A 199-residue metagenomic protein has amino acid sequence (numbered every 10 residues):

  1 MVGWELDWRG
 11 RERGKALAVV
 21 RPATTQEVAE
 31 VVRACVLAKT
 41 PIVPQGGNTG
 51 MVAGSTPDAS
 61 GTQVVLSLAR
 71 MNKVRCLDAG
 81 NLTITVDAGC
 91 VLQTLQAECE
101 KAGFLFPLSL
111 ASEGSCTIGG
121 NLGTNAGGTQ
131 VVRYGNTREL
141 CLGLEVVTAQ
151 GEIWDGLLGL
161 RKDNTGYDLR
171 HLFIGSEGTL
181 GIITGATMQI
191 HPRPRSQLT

Functional and structural regions predicted by a protein language model:
M1-R33, G50-L82, A111, Q189: N-terminal flexible segment immediately upstream of the FAD-binding catalytic core in FAD-dependent oxidoreductases
V31, A38, L95: Aromatic/hydrophobic pocket-lining residues that form π-stacking "cages" and hydrophobic walls in ligand
L37-T40, G103-L105: A common structural junction motif
I42-P44, L108: ATP-grasp fold ATP-binding core
Q45-T49: Glycine-rich beta-strand-to-loop/alpha-helix junction loops that act as flexible
K73-L77, L82-T199: FAD-binding subdomain of flavoenzyme oxidoreductases
